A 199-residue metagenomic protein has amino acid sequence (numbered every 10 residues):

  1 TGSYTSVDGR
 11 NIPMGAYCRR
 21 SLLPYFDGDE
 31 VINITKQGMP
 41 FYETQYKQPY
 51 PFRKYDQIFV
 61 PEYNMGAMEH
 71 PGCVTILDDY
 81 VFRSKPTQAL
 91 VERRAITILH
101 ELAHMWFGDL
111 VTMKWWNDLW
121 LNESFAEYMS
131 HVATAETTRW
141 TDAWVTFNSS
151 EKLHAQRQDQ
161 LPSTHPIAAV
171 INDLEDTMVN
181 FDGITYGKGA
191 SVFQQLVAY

Functional and structural regions predicted by a protein language model:
T1-L99, Y128-H131, W140, L161-H165: Hydrophobic helix-coil surface modules that form long, contiguous segments used for peptide/substrate interaction
L22-E30, W115-W116, D176-G183: Active-site rim elements
I34-M39, I98, L102, W106 (+2 more regions): Alpha-helical packing segments of well-folded alpha/beta enzyme cores
L102-N117, V132, E136-T137: Catalytic Zn2+-binding segment of zinc metalloproteases
E123-S191, Q195: Acidic/His/Gly-enriched intrinsically disordered linker/tail segments that often contain short helix/coil "MoRF-like"
